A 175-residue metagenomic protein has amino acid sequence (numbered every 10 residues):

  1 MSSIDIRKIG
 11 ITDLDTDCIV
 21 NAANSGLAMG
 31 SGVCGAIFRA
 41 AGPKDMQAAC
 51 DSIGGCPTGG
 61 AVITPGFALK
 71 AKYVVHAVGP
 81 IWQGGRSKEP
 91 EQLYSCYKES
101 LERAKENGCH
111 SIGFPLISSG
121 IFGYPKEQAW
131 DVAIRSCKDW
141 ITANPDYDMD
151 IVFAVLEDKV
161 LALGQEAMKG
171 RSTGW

Functional and structural regions predicted by a protein language model:
M1-W175: Macrodomain-like recognition of ADP-ribose-binding/processing modules
